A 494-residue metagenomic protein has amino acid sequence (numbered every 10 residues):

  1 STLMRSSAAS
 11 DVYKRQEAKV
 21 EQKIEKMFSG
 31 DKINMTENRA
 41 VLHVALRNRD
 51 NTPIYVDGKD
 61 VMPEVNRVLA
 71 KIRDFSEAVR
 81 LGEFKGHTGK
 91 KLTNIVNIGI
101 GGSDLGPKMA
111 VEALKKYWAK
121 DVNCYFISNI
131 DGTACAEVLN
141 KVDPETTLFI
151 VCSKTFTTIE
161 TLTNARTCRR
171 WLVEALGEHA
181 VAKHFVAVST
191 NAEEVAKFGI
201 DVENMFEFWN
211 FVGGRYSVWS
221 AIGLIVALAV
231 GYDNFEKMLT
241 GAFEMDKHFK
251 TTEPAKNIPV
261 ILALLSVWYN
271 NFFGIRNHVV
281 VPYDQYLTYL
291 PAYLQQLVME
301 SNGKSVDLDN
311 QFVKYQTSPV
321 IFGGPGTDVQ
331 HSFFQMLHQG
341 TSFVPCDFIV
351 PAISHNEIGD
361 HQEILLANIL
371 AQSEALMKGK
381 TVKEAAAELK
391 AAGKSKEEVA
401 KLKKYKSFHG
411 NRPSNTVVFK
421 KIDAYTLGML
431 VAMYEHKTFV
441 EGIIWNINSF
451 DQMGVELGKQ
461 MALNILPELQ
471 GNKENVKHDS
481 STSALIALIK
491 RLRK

Functional and structural regions predicted by a protein language model:
S1, S7-T88, L366, L370 (+6 more regions): Extended, charge-enriched "interface" segments that sit outside catalytic cores
S7-D11, Q316, V320-K421: Helicase-primase coupling helices
R49-D60, K115-V122, F312-K314: Gly-rich Lys/Arg/Thr-decorated short loops/hinges at beta-loop-alpha junctions or inter-strand turns that position
D74-G82, G89-T252, N464: Glycine-rich phosphate-binding loops that contact phosphosugars or nucleotide phosphates
T93-G99, F149-T155, N277-D284, V320-I321 (+1 more regions): Short glycine-rich or small-residue beta-strand-to-loop segments that form or flank ligand, phosphate, metal/Fe-S
A110-K115, N140-P144, A165-T167, E203 (+4 more regions): Short, solvent-exposed amphipathic alpha-helical segments in soluble enzyme and RNA/protein-processing domains
W171-I358, G410, L457-L463, Q470-K494: Active-site phosphate/pyrophosphate-binding segments
K396, F408-R412, F419-W445, F450 (+4 more regions): C-terminal accessory domains/tails appended to large, multi-domain proteins
